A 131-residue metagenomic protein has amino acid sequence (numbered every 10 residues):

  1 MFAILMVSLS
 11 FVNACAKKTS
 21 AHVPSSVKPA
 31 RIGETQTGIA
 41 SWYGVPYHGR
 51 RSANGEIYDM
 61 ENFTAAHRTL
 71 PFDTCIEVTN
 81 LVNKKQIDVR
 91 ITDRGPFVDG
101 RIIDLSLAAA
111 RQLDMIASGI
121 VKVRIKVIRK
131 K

Functional and structural regions predicted by a protein language model:
M1-N13: Sec-dependent bacterial lipoprotein signal peptides
F11-K131: Secreted/periplasmic proteins
